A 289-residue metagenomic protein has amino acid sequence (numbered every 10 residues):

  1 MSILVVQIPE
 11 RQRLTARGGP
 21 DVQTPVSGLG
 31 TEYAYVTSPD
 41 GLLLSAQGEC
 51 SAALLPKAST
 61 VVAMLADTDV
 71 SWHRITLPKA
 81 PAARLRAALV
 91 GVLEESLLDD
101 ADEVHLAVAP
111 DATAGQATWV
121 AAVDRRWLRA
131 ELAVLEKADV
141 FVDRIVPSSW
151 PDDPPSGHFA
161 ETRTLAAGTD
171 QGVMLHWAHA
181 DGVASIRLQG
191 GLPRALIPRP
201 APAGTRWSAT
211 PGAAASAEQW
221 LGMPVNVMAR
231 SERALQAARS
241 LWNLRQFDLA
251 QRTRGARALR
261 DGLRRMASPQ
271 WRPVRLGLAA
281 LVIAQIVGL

Functional and structural regions predicted by a protein language model:
M1-L289: Hydrophobic/aromatic-enriched cytosolic interaction surfaces used to assemble or bind macromolecules
